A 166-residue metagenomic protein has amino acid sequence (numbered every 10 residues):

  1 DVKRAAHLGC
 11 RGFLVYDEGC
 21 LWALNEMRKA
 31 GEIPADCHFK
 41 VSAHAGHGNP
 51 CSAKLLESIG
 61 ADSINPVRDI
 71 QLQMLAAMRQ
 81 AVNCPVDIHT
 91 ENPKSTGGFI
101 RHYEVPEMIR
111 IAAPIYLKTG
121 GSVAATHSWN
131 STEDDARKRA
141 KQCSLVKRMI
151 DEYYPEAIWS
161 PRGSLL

Functional and structural regions predicted by a protein language model:
D1-H47, N65, L72-L166: Active-site pocket-lining/capping segments in soluble small-molecule metabolic enzymes
A6, E57-S58: Non-catalytic positions within long, well-ordered alpha-helices that form the structural scaffold/packing of enzyme
A61-S63: Surface-exposed cleft-lining segments at the edges of enzyme active sites
